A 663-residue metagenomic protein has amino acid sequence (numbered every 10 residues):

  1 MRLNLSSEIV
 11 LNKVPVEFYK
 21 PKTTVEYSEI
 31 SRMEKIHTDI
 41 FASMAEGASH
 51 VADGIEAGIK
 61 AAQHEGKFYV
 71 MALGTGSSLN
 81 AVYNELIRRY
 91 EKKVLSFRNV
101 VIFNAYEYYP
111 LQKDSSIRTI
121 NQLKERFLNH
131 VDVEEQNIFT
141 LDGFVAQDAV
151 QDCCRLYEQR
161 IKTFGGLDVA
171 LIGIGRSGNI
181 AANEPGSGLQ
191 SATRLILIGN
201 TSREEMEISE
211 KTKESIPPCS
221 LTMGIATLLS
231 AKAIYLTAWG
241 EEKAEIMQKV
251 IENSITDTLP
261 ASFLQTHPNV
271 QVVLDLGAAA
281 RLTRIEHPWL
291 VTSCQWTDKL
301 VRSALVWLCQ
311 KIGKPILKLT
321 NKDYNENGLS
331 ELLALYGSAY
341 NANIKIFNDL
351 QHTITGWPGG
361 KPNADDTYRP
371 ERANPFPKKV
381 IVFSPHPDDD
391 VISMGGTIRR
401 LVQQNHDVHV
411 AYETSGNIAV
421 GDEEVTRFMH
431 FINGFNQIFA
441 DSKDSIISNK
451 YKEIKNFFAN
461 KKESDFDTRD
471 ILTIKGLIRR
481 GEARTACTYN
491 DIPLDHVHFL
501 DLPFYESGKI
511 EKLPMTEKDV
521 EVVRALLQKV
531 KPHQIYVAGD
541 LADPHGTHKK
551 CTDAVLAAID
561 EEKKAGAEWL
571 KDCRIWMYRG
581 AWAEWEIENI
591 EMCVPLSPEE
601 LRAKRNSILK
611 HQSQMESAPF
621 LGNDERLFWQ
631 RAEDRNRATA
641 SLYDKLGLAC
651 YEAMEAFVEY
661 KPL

Functional and structural regions predicted by a protein language model:
R2-N12, V25, I30, A226 (+1 more regions): ATP/nucleoside-binding phosphotransfer catalytic cores, i.e., glycine-rich phosphate-binding loops
R2-V70, D366-T367, N374: N-terminal glycine-/serine-/threonine-rich phosphate-binding loop
Y19-K35, L95-V169: Ligand-binding beta-strand-loop-alpha-helix segment within the catalytic cores of soluble metabolic enzymes
A61-K92: Glycine-rich N-terminal segment of FAD-binding domains in flavoprotein oxidoreductases, spanning the beta-loop-helix
L73-S78, I172-R176, W239: Glycine-rich beta-strand-to-loop/alpha-helix junction loops that act as flexible
V82-K93, D390-S415, A419: Histidine-anchored nucleotide/phosphate-binding helix
A181-I225: Class I SAM-dependent methyltransferase SAM-binding "motif I" and its flanking Rossmann-like core
E205-K211, S215-S220, I312-I381, R400-Q404 (+3 more regions): Metal-dependent de-N-acetylase/amidase catalytic core
